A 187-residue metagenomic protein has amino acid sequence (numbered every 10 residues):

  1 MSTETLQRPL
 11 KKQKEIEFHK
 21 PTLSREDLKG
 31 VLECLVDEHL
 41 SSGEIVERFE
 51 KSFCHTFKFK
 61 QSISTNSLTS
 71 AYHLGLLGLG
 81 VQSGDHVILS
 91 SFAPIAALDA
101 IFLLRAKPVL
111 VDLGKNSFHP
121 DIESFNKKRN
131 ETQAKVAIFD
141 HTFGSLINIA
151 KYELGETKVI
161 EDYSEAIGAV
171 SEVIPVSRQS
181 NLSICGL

Functional and structural regions predicted by a protein language model:
M1-L40, E44: N-terminal "arm"/small-domain region of PLP-dependent enzymes with the aminotransferase-like
G30, R48, S52, L74 (+2 more regions): Alpha-helical elements of Rossmann-like donor-binding domains used by nucleotide-donor carbohydrate transfer enzymes
H39-H86, A97-L104, L110-V111: Phosphate-binding glycine-rich loop
I63, I88, V109, V159-D162 (+1 more regions): Structural detector of well-ordered beta-strand residues that form the stable sheet scaffold of enzyme domains
S67, F92, T142: Flexible loop residues that form catalytic and substrate-binding hotspots at small-molecule/glycan-binding clefts
S90-S91, L110-G114: Short beta->alpha connector loops at strand-helix junctions that form conserved, small/polar/Pro-enriched
N116-L187: Active-site phosphate-binding strand-loop segment of PLP-dependent enzymes
